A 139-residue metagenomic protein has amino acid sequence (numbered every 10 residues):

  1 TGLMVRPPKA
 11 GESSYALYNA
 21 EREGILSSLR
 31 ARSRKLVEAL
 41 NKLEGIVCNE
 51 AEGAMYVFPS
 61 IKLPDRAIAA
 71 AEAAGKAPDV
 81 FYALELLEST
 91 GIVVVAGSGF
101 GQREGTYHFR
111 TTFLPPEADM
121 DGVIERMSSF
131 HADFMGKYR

Functional and structural regions predicted by a protein language model:
T1-R139: PLP-dependent class I/II
